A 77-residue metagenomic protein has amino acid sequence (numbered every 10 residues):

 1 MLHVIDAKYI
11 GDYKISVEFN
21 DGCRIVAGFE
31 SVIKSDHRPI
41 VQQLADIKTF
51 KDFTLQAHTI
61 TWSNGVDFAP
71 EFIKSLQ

Functional and structural regions predicted by a protein language model:
M1-Q77: Motif-centric detector for short Cys/His coordination patterns
